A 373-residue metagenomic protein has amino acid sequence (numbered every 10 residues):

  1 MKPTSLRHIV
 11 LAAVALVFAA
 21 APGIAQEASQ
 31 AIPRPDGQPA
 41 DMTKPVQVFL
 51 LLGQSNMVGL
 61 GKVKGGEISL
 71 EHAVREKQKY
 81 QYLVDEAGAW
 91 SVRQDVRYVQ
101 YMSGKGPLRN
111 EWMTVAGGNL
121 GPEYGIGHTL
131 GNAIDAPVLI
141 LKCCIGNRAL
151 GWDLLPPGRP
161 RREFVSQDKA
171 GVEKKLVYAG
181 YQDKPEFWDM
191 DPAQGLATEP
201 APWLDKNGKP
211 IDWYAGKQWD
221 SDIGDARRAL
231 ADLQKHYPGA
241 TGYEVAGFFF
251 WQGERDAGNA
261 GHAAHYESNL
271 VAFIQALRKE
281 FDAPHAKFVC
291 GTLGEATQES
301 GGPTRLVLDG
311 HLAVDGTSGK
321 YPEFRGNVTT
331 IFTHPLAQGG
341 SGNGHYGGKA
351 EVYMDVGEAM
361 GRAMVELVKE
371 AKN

Functional and structural regions predicted by a protein language model:
M1-L11: Bacterial N-terminal signal peptides that target proteins for export
T4-S5, A20, N147-W152: Compositionally biased, low-complexity segments enriched in small residues
I9-A21: Bacterial N-terminal signal peptides
Q26-N373: Cell-envelope and extracellular/periplasmic
